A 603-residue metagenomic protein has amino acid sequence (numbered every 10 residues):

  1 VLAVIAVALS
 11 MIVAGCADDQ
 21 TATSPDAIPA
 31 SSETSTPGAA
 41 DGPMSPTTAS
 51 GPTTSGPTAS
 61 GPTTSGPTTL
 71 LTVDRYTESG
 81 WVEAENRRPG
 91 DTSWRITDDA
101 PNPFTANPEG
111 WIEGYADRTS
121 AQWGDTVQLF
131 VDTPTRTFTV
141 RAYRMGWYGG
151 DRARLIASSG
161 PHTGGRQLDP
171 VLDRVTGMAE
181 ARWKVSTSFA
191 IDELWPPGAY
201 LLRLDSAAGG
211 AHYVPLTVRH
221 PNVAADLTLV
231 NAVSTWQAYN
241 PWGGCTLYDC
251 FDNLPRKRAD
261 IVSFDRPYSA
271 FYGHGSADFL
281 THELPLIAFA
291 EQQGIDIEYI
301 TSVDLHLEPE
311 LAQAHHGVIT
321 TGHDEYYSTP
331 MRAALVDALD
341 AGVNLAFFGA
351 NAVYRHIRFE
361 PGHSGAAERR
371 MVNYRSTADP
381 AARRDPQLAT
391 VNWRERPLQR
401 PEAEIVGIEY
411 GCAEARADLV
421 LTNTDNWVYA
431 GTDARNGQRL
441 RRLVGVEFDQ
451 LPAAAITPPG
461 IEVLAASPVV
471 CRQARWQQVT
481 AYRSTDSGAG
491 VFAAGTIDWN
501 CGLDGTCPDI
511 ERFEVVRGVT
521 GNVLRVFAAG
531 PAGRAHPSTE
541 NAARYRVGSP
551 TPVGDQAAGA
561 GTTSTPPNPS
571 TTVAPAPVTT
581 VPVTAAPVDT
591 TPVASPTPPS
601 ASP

Functional and structural regions predicted by a protein language model:
I12-G15: C-terminal motif of bacterial Sec signal peptides marking the signal peptidase cleavage site
A17-D19: Bacterial signal peptide processing site
D26-S65, T69, G561-S602: Extracellular mucin-like PTS domains
I112-V218: Ligand-binding face of N-terminal immunoglobulin V-set domains in extracellular IgSF glycoproteins
T133-G146, A153-H162, A208-L311, P531 (+2 more regions): Aromatic-Pro/Gly-enriched surface loop or interdomain linker that acts as a lid/target-recognition segment
L168-A181, S188-A190, L194-P196, G275-P361 (+1 more regions): Helical hinge/lid and interdomain linker segments adjacent to catalytic or ligand-binding clefts that mediate domain
A290-Q292, L305, T432-P537, N541-P552: Extracellular low-complexity, Gly/Ser/Thr-rich intrinsically disordered linkers and protease-sensitive activation/hinge
V353-Q473: An acidic, glycine-rich "communication" segment
